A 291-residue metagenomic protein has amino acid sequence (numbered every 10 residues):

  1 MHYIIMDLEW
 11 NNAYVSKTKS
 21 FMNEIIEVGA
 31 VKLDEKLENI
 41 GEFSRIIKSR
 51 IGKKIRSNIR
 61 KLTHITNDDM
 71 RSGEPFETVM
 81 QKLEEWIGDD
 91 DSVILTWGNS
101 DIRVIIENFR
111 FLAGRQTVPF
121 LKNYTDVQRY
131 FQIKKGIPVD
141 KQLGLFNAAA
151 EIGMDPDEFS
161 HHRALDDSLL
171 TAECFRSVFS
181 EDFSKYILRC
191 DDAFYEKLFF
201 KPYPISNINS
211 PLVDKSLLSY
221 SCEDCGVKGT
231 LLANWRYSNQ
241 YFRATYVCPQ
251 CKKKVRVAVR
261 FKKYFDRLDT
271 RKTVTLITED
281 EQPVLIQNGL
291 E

Functional and structural regions predicted by a protein language model:
H2-R103, P202, V257-L290: Conserved non-catalytic scaffold segment of RNase H-like nuclease domains
F21-V28, K32-T63, W86-I208: Metal-dependent phosphoesterase core characteristic of DEDDh/y 3'-5' exonuclease domains
S177-E291: Acidic two-metal-ion nuclease catalytic site recognized across multiple nuclease folds, prominently DnaQ/RNase D-T
